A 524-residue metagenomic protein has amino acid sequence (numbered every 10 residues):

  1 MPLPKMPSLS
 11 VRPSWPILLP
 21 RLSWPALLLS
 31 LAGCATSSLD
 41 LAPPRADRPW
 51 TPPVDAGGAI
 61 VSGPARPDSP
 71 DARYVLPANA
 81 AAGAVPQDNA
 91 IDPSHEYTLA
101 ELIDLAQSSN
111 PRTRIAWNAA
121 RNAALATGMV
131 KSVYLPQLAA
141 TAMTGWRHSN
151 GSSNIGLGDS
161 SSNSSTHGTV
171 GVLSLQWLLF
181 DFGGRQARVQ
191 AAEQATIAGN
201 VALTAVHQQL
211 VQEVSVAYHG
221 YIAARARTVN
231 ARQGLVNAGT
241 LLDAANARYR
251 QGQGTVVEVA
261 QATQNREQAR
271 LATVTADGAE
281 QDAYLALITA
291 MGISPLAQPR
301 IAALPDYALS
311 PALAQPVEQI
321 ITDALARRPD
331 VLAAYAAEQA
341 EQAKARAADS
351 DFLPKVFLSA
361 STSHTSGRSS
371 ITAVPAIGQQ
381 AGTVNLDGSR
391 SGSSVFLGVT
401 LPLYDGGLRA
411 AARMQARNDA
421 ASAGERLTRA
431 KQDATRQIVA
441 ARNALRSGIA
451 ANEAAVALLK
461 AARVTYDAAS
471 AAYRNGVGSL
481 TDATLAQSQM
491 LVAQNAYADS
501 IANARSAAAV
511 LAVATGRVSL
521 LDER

Functional and structural regions predicted by a protein language model:
M1-V11, I17-L105, D277-D323, T372-G378 (+1 more regions): Terminal intrinsically disordered/low-complexity segments used for targeting and assembly
C34-P70, Q107-F180, Q212, T289 (+4 more regions): A small-residue-enriched
R114-I115, K131, L179-H207, Q261 (+6 more regions): Sec/SRP-type N-terminal targeting helices
V201, A205-D323, A444, G448 (+1 more regions): Periplasmic alpha-helical coiled-coil/stalk elements that build and connect Gram-negative outer-membrane
G239, E267-I293, A457-R517: Short segments within alpha-helical structural elements
